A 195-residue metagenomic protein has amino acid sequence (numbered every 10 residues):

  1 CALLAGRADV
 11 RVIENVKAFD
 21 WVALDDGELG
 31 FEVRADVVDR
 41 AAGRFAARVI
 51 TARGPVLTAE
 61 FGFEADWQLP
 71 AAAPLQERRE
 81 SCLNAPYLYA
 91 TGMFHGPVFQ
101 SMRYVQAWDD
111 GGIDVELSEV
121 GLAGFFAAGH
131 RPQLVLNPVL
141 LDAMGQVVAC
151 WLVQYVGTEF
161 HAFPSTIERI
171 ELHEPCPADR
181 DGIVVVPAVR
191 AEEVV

Functional and structural regions predicted by a protein language model:
C1-V195: Acyl-thioester-processing domains in fatty-acid/polyketide/NRPS systems
